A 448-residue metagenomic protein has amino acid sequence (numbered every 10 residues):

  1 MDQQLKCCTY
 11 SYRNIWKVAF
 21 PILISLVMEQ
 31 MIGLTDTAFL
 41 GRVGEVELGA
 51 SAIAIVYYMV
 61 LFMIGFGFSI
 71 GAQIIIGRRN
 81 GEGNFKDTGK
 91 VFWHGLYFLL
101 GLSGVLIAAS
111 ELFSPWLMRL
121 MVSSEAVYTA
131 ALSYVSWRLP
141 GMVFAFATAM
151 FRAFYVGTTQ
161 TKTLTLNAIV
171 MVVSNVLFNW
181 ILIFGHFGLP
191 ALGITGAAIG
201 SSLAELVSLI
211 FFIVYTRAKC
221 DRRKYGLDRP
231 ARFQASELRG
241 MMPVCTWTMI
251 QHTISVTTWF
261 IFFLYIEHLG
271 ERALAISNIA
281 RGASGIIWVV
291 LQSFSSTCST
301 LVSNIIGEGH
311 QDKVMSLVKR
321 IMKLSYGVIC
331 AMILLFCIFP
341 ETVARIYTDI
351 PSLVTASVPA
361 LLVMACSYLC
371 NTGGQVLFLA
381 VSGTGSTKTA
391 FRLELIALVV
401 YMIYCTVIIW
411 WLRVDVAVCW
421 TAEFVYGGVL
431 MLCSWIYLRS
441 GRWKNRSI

Functional and structural regions predicted by a protein language model:
M1-A19, I76-V143, L189-T246, V302-S367 (+1 more regions): Short alpha-helical transmembrane segments in multi-pass integral membrane proteins
Y12-M31, T35, Y57-I64, G101 (+7 more regions): Residue-level signal for short hydrophobic patches within transmembrane helices of multi-pass membrane transporters
K17-G33, W137, M171, A204-S208 (+4 more regions): Transmembrane helical elements of multi-pass membrane transporters/channels
I22, L26, A38, I74 (+16 more regions): Transmembrane alpha-helix boundary and packing residues in multipass membrane permease domains and related
V27, M31-G49, M118-E125, I181-L192 (+4 more regions): Helix-terminus/linker motif at the lipid-water interface of multi-pass membrane proteins
E29, G33-D36, L40, F62-S69 (+16 more regions): Alpha-helical transmembrane segments and their lipid-water interface positions in multi-pass membrane proteins
L48-E111, A145-T159, T163-L164, I276-I338 (+2 more regions): Small-residue-rich hydrophobic transmembrane alpha-helices
S69, Q73, R138-G157, L164-N175 (+5 more regions): Short runs within selected transmembrane alpha-helices of multi-pass transporters and secretion channels
